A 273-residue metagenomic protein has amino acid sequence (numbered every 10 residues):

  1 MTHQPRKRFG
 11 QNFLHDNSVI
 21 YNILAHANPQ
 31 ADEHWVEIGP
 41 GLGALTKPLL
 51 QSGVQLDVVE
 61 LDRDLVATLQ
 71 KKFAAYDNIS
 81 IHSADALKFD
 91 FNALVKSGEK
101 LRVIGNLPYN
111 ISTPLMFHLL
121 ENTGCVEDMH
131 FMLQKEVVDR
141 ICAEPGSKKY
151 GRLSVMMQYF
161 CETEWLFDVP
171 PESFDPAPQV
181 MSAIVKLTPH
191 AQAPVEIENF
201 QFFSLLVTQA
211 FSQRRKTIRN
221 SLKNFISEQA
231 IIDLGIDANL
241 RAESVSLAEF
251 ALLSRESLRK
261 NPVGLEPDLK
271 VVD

Functional and structural regions predicted by a protein language model:
M1-Q209, L252, N261-D273: Catalytic cores of RNA-modifying enzymes
P189, V207-D273: C-terminal lobe and adjacent flexible extensions of AdoMet/dcAdoMet transferase-like proteins
